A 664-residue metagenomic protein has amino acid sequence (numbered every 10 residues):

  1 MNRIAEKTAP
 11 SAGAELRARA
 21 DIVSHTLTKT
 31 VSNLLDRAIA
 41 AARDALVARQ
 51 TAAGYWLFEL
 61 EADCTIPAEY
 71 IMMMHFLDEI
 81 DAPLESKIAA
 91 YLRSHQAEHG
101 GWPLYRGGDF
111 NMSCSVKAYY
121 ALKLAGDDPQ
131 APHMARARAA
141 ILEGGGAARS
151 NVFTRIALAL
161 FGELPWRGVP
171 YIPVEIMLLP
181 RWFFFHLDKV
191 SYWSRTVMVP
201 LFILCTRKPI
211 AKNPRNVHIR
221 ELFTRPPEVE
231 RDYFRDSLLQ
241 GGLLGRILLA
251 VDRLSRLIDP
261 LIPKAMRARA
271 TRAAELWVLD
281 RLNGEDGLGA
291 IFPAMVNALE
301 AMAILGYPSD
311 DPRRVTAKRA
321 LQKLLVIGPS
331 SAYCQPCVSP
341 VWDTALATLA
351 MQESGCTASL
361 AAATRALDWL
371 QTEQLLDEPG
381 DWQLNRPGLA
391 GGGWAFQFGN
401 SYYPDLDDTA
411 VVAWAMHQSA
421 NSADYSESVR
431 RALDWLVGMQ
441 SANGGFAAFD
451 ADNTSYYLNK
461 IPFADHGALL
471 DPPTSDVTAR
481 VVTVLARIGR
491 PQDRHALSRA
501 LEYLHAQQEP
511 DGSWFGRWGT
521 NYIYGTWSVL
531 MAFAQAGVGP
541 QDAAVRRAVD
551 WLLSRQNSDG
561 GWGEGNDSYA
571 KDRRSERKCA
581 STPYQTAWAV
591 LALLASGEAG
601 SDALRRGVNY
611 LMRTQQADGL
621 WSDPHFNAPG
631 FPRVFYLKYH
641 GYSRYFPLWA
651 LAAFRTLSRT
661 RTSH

Functional and structural regions predicted by a protein language model:
M1-H664: Preference for long, amphipathic alpha-helical scaffolds in soluble/luminal domains and all-alpha bundles
